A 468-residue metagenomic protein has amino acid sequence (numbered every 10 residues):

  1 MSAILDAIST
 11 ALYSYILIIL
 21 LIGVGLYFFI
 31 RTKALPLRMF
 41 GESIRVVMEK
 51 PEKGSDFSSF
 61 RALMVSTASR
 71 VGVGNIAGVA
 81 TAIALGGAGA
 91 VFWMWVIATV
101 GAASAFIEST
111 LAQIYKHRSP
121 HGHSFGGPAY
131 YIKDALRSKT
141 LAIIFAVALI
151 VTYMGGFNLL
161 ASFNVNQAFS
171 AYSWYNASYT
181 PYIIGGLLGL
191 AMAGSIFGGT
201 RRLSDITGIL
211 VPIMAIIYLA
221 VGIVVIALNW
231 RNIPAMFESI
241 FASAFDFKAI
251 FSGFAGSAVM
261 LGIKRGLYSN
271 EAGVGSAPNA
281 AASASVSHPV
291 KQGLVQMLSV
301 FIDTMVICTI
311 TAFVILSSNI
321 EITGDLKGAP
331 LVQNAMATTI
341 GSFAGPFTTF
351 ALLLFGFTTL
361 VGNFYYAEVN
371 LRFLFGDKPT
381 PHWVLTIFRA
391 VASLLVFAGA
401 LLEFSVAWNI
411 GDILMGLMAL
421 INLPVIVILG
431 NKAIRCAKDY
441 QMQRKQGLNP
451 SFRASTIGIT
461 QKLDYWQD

Functional and structural regions predicted by a protein language model:
M1-V73, I83-A90, G101, V427-D468: N-terminal alpha-helical transmembrane segments of multi-pass membrane transport and channel/translocase proteins
L17, R31-P36, N75-V79, A88 (+6 more regions): Transmembrane helix-loop junctions in multi-pass membrane proteins
I19-G23, A142-L149, S173-G198, I217 (+2 more regions): Transmembrane alpha-helical segments of multi-pass small-molecule transport proteins
L20-Y27, R31, L35-I44, L149 (+6 more regions): Membrane-interface loop-to-helix entry segments
F29, I107-K116, P120, V221-S239 (+4 more regions): Extracellular/periplasmic helix-exit of transmembrane alpha-helices
A34-S59, T81-I83, G87-A88, A103-L136 (+3 more regions): Flexible loop linkers connecting adjacent transmembrane helices in multi-pass alpha-helical membrane transporters
K53-L85, L111-A129, K133, I150 (+1 more regions): Alpha-helical membrane segments and immediately flanking helix-loop junctions that form or couple to the substrate/ion
L85, M94-A98, A102-A135, K139-Y175 (+4 more regions): Hydrophobic transmembrane alpha-helices that form the core helical bundles of multi-pass secondary transporters
